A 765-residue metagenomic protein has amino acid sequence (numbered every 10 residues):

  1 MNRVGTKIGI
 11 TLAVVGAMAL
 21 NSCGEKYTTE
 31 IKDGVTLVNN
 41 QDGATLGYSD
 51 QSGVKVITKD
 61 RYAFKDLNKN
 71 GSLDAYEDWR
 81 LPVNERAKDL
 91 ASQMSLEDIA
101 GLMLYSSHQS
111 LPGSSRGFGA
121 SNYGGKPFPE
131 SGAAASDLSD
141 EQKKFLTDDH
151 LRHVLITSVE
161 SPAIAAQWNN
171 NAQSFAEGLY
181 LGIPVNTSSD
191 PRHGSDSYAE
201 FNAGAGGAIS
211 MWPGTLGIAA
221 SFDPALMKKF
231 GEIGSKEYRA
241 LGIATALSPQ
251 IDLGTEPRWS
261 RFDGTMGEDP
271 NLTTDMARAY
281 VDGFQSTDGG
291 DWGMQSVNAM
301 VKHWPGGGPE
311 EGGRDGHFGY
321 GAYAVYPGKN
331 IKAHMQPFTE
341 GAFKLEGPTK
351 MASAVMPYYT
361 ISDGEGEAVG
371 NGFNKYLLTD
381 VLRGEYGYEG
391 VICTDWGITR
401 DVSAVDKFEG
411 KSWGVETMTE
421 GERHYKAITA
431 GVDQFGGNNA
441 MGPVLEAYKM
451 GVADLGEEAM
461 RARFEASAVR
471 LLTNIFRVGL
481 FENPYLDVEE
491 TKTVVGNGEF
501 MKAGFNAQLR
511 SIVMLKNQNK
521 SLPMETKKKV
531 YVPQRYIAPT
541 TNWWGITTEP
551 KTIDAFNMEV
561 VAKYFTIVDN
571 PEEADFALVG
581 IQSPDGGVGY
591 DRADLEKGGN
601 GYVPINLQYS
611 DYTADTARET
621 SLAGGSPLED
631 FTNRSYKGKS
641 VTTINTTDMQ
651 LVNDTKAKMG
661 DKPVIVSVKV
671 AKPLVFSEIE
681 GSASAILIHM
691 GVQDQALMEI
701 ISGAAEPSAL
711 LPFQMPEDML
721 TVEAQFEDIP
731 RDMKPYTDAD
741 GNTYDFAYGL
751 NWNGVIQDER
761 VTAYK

Functional and structural regions predicted by a protein language model:
M1-G24: Gram-negative bacterial Sec-dependent N-terminal signal peptides
L20-K765: Glycoside hydrolase catalytic-domain context in secreted enzymes
